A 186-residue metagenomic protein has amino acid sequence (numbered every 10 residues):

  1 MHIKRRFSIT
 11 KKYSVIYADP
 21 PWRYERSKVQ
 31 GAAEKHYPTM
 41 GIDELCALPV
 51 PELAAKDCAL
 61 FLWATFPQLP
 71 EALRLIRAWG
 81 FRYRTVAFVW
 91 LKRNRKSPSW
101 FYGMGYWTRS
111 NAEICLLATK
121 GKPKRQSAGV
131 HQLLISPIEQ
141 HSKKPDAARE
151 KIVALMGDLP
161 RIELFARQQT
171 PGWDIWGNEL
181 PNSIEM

Functional and structural regions predicted by a protein language model:
M1-M186: Class I S-adenosyl-L-methionine-dependent methyltransferase catalytic core
